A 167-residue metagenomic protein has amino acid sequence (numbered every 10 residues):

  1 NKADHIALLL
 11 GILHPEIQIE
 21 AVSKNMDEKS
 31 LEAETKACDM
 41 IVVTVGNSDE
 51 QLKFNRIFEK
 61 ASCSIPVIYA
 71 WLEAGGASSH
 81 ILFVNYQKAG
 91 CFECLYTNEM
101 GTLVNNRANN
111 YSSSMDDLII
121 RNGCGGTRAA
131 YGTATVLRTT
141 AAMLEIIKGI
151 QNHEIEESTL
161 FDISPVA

Functional and structural regions predicted by a protein language model:
N1-I17: Glycine-rich phosphate-binding loop and adjoining beta1-alpha1-beta2 segment of Rossmann-like nucleotide-binding folds
I17-Q18, S62: Secondary-structure boundary/capping signal
I19-A21, V67: Hydrophobic/aromatic anchor residues within beta-strands of the central parallel beta-sheet of Rossmann-like
S23-S30: Conserved SAM/SAH-binding loop
A33-M40, T44-A167: Glycine-rich phosphate/adenylate-binding loop
